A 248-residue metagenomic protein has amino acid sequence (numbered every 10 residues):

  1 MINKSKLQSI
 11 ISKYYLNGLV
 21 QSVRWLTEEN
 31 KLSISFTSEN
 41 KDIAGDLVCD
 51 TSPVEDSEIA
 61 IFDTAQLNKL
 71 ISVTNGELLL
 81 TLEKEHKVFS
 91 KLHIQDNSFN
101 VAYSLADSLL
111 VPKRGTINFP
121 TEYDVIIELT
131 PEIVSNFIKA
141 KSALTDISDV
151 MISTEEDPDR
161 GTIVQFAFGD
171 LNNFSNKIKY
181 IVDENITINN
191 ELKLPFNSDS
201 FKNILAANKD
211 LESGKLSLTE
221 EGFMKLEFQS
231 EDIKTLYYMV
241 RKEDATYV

Functional and structural regions predicted by a protein language model:
M1-A102, Y123-V248: DNA polymerase processivity clamps
L110-P120: Long, charge-dense
